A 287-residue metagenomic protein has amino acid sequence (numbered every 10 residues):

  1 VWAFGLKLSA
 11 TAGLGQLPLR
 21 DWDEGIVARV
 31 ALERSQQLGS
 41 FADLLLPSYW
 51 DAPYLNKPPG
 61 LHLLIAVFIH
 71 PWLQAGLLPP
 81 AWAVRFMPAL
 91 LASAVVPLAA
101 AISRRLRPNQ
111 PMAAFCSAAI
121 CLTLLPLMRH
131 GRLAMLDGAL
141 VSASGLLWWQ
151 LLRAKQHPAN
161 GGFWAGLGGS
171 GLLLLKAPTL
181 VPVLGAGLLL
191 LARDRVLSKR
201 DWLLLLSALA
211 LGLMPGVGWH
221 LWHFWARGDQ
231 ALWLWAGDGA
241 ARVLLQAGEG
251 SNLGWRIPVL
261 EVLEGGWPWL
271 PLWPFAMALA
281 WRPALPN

Functional and structural regions predicted by a protein language model:
V1-E24, A210-F224: Transmembrane signal-anchor helices characteristic of membrane glycosylation enzymes that use polyprenol
W2, A99-T123: Transmembrane-helix signature of polytopic, membrane-embedded enzymes that assemble or transfer cell-envelope glycans
K7-S9, I26-P53, G60-L63, V67-Q74: Extracytosolic helix-loop segments that constitute the early lumenal/periplasmic catalytic or substrate-binding loops
V27-L38, L167, L175, L180-N287: Transmembrane-lumen/periplasm boundary regions of multi-pass, lipid-linked membrane glycan transferases
P59-L63, L73-A94, H130, A134: Loop-to-helix entry region of an early transmembrane alpha helix in multi-pass inner-membrane enzymes
W82-P108, L146: Transmembrane-helix motifs of polytopic, lipid-linked glycan transferases
R104-P108, S144-W164, L172, A280-W281: Membrane-interface transmembrane helices that cradle and orient dolichyl/undecaprenyl
R129-L140, A177-P178: Short acidic/glycine- and proline-prone juxtamembrane loop motifs at membrane-interface regions of multi-pass membrane
